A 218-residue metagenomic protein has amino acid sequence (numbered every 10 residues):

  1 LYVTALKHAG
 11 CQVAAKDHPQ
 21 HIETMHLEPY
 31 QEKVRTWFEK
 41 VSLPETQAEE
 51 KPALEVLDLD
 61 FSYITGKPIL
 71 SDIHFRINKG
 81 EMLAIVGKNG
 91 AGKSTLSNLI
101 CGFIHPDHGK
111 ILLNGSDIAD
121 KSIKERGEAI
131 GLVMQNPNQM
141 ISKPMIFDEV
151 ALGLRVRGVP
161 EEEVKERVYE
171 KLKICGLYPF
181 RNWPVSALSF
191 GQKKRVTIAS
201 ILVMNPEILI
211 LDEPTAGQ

Functional and structural regions predicted by a protein language model:
V86-K88: The feature captures the beta-strand-to-loop junction immediately N-terminal to the Walker
C101: Helix-to-loop junction immediately C-terminal to a conserved catalytic motif
G109-D117, R126: Conserved ABC transporter NBD signature motif
A151, R155, E162-F180: Conserved ABC ATPase "signature" region
P184-L188: Conserved ABC ATPase signature
N205: Conserved catalytic motifs of ABC-family nucleotide-binding domains
L209-D212: Catalytic Walker B motif of ABC-type/P-loop ATPase nucleotide-binding domains
